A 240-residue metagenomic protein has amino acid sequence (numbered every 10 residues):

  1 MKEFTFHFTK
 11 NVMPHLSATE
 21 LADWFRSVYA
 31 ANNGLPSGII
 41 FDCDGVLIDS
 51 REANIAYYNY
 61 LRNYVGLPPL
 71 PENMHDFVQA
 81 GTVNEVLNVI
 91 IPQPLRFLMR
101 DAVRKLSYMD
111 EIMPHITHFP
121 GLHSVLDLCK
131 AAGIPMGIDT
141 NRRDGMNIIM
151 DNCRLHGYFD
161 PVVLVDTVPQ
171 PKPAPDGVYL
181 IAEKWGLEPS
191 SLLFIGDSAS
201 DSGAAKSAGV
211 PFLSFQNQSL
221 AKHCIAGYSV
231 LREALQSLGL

Functional and structural regions predicted by a protein language model:
M1-S37, D127-K130, R143, I148-L240: Asp-based, Mg2+/Mn2+-dependent phosphohydrolase catalytic module
K2-S124, L128-A132: N-terminal helical cap/lid subdomain that shapes the substrate entry/recognition surface in HAD-like hydrolases
F41, M136, L192: Short glycine- and Lys/Arg-enriched binding-loop motifs that mark or flank ligand-binding interfaces
L47, H118, I138, F194-I195: Conserved SAM-binding loop
Q79, P135, F194: Short glycine/serine/threonine-biased micro-segments
P135-G137, P211: Proline-centered loop/turn at the N-terminus of a beta-strand
